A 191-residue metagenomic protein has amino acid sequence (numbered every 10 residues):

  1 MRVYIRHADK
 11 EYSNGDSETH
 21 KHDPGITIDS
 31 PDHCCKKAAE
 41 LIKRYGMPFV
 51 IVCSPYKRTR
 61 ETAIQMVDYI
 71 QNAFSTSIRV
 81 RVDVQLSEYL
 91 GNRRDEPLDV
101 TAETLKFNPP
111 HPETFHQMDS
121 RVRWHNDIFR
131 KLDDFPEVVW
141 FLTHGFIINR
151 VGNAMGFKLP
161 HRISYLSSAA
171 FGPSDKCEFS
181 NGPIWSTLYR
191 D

Functional and structural regions predicted by a protein language model:
M1, K37, N72, T76 (+3 more regions): Acidic, low-complexity terminal tails and accessory targeting/binding regions of phosphate-metabolizing enzymes
M1-I78, R162-L166: Active-site-proximal alpha-helix that buttresses catalytic centers in soluble enzyme cores
M1-V3, F49, F135-G145: Generic beta-sheet signal
A8, C53-Y56, Q85, V139-F146: Short, well-ordered beta-to-alpha junction loops that form the rim of enzyme active sites and present histidine/acidic
E11-G15, H20-I28, M66-I128, E178-S180: Phosphate-handling substructures
L41, I70, F129-F135: Hydrophobic helix-cap positions at the C-terminus of alpha-helices in RecA-like/P-loop ATPase nucleotide-binding cores
R60, I64, I148-N153: Short, hydrophobic alpha-helix immediately C-terminal to the catalytic nucleophile
N126-K131, V139-F141: GST-like fold's C-terminal all-alpha helical module
